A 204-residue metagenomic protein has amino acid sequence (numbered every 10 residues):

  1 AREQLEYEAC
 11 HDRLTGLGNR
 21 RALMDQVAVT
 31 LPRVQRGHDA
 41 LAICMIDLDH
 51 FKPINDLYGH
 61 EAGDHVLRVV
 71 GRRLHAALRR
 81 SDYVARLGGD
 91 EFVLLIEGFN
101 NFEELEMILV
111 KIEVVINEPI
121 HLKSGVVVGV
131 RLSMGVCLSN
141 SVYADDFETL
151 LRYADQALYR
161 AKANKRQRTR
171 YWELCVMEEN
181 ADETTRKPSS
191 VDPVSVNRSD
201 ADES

Functional and structural regions predicted by a protein language model:
A1-E3: PAS-associated C-terminal cap
E6-C10, G16-A42, D49-R79, A85-L94 (+3 more regions): Conserved long alpha-helical elements within nucleotide-processing catalytic cores of c-di-GMP signaling and class III
R33, A76-S81, E113-V126, R160 (+1 more regions): Short catalytic/binding micro-motifs of nucleotide second-messenger systems
Q35, A42-I46, A85, H121 (+2 more regions): Conserved beta-strand cores of small sensory beta-sandwich domains that regulate signal transduction, primarily PAS/PAC
H65, E97, M107, D192-S204: Bacterial c-di-GMP phosphodiesterase EAL domain
V84, V126, S133-V142, T149-K165 (+2 more regions): Cyclic nucleotide signaling catalytic output domains
L94, V130-L132: HATPase_c (GHKL) ATP-binding subdomain of two-component histidine kinases
L95-I96, L138: A structural signal for hydrophobic residues in beta-strands of small regulatory alpha/beta folds
